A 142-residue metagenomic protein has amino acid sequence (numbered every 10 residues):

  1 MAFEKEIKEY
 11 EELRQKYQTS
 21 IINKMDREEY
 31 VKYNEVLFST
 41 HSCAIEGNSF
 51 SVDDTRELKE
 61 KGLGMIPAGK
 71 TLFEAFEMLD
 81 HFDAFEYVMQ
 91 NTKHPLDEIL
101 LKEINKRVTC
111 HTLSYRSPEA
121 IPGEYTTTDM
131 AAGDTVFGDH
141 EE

Functional and structural regions predicted by a protein language model:
M1-E142: FIC/Doc superfamily catalytic core
